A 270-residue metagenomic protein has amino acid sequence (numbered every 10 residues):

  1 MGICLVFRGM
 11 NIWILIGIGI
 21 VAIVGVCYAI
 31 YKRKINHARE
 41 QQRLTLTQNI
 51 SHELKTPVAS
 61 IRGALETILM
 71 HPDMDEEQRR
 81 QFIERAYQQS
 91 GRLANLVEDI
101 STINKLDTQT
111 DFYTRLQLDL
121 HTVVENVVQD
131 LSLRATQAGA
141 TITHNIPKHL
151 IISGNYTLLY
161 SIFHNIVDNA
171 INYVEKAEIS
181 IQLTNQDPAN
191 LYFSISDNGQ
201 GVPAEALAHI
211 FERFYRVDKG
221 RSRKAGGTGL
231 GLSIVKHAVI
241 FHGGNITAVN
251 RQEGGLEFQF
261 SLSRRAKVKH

Functional and structural regions predicted by a protein language model:
L69-E76: Short acidic helix/loop segment immediately C-terminal to the autophosphorylated histidine in two-component histidine
Q88-A94: Short alpha-helical segment of the dimerization/phosphotransfer core of two-component systems
T108-Y113, I151-G154: Conserved micro-motifs of the catalytic ATP-binding
T114-Q117, T136, T141-L150, Q186: Conserved catalytic submotifs in the C-terminal HATPase_c
A170-I171: Short helix-loop "hinge" at the ATP-lid/N-box region of the Bergerat-fold HATPase_c
A177, G243-G244: Conserved glycine-rich
V202-R216: Short conserved segment of the HATPase_c
